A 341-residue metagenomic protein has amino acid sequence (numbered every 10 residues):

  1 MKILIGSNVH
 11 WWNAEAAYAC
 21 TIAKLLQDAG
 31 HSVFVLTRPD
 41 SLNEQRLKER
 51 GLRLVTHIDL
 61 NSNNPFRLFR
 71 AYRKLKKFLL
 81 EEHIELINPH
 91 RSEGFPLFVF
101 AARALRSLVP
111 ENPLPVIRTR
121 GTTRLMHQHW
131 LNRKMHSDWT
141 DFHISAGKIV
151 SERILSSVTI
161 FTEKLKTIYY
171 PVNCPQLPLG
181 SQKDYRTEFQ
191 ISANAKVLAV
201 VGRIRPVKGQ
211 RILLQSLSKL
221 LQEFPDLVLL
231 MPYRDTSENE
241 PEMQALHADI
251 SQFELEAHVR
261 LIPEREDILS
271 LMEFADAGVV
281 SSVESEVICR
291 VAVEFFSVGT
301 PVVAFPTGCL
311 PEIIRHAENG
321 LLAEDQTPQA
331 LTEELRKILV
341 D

Functional and structural regions predicted by a protein language model:
N13-T21, K196, V200-Q222, E286 (+2 more regions): A conserved mid-protein helix/loop that constitutes part of the nucleotide-sugar donor-binding site
L36-T37, P301-A304, I314: Short hydrophobic beta-strand element within catalytic cores of glycosyltransferases and related nucleotide-activated
P89-F95, R120: Short His-centered aromatic/hydrophobic patch
T140-L165, V172-C174: A short, active-site helix/loop in glycosyltransferases that binds the activated sugar's phosphate group
L177-I191, A245-H247: A short helix/loop element that forms part of the nucleotide-sugar donor recognition site in Leloir-type
E238-M243, E256-R265, L271, L321-L322: Active-site donor-binding acidic/aromatic loop of nucleotide-activated sugar and phosphosugar transferases involved
E273-V287, T300-P301: Acidic donor-binding loop of glycosyltransferase active sites
H316-A317, L321-P328, K337-D341: Conserved acidic donor-binding segment of nucleotide-sugar-dependent glycosyltransferases
